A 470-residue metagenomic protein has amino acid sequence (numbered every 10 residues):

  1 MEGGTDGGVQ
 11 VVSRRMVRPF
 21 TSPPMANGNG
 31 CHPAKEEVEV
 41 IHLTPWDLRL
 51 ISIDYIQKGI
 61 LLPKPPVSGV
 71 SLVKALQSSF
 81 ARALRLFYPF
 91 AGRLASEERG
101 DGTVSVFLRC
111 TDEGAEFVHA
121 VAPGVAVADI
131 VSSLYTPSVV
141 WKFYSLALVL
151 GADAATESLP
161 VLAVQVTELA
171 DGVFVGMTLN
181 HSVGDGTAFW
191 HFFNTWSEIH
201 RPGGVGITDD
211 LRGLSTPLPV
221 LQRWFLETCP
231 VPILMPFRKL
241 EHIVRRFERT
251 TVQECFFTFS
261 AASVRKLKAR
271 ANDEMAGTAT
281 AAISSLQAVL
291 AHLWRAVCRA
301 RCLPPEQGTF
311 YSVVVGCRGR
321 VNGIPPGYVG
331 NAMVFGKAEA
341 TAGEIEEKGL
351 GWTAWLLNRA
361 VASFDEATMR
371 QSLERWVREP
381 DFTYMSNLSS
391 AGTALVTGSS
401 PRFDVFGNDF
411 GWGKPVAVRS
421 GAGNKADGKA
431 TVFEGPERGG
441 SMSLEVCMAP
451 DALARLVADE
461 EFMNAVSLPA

Functional and structural regions predicted by a protein language model:
M1-V40, A75: Cytosolic, low-complexity regulatory segments enriched in Ser/Pro/Gly with interspersed Lys/Arg in eukaryotic signaling
S13, P23, A34-V38, S52-P89 (+1 more regions): Soluble acyl-CoA-dependent acyltransferase catalytic core bearing the H(X)4D motif
R15-P19, K239, S420: Positively charged, low-complexity intrinsically disordered regions
H42-W46: Detector for long, low-complexity, acidic/polar, Ser/Pro/Gly/Thr-rich intrinsically disordered N-terminal regulatory
R49, V161-T167, D427-G435: Short, surface-exposed beta-strand/loop micro-motifs that present aromatic residues
S390-A470: Low-complexity, glycine/alanine/valine/leucine- and proline-rich hydrophobic stretches
